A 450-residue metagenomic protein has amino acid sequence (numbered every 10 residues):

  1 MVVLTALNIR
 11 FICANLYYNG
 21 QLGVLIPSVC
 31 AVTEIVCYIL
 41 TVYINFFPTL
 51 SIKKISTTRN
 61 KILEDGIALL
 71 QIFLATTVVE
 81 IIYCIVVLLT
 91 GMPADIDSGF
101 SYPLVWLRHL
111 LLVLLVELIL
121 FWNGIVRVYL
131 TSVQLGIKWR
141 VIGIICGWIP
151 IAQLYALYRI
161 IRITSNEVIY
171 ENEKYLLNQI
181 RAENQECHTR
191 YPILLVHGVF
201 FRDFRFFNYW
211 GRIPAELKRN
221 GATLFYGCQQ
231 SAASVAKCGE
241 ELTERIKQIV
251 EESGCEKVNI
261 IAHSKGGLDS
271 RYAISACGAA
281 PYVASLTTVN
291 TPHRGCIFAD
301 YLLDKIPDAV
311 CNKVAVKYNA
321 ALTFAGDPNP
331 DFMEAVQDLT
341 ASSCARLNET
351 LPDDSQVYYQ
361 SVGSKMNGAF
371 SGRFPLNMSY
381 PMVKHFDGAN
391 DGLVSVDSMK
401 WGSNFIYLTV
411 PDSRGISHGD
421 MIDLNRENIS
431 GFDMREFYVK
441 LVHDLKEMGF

Functional and structural regions predicted by a protein language model:
M1-F206: Flexible, membrane-associating and regulatory peripheral segments of lipid-active enzymes
M1-I26, H197, L224, E240-C344 (+1 more regions): Serine-dependent carboxylesterase/thioesterase catalytic core of lipase-like alpha/beta-hydrolase/SGNH enzymes
S56, K61-W106, A280, T288-F450: Helical cap/lid subdomain of alpha/beta-hydrolase-fold lipid enzymes that gates access to the catalytic pocket
A156, D203-F204, S270-Y272, C296 (+1 more regions): Generic hydrophobic alpha-helical membrane-span motif
I161-T164, N208, I274-S275, Y301 (+2 more regions): Single-residue recognition of alpha-helix boundary sites
Q185-K257: Active-site catalytic motif of lipid deacylating hydrolases and related acyltransferases
F201, A232, G266, R294 (+1 more regions): Surface-exposed, flexible loop/turn segments at secondary-structure boundaries
